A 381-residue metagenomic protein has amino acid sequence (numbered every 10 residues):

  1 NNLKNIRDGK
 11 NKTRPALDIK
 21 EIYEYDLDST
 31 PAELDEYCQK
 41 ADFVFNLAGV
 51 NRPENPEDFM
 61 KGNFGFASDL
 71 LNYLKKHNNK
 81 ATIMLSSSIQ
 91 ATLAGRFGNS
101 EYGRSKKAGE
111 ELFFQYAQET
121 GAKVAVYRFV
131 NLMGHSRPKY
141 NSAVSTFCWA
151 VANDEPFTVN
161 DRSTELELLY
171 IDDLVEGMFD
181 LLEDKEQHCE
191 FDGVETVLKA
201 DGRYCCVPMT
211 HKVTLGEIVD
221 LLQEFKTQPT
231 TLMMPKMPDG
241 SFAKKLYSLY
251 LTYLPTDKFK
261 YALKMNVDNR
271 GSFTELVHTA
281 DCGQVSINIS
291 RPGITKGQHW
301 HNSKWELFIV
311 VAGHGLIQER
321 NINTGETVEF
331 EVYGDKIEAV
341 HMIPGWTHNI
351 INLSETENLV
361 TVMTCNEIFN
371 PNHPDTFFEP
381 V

Functional and structural regions predicted by a protein language model:
N1-F43, L47-V50: N-terminal Rossmann/SDR dinucleotide-binding element
S29-G65, D69, Y73-K76, Q90-F97: NAD(P)H-binding glycine-rich loop region in Rossmannoid oxidoreductase-like domains and their noncatalytic homologs
S68-K107, T120, A125: Conserved Rossmann-fold NAD(P)-dependent oxidoreductase catalytic core, especially the SDR/UDP-sugar
F114-L166, I171-K185: NAD(P)-dependent short-chain dehydrogenase/reductase
D184-M265: Mid/C-terminal beta-alpha module of Rossmann-like enzyme folds, strongest in SDR-family dehydrogenases/epimerases
F259-Q298: A short glycine-rich, His/Asp/Glu-containing loop-to-beta-strand
N321-W346: Short acidic-glycine-tyrosine-enriched beta hairpin
T324-E326, I351-V381: Double-stranded beta-helix
